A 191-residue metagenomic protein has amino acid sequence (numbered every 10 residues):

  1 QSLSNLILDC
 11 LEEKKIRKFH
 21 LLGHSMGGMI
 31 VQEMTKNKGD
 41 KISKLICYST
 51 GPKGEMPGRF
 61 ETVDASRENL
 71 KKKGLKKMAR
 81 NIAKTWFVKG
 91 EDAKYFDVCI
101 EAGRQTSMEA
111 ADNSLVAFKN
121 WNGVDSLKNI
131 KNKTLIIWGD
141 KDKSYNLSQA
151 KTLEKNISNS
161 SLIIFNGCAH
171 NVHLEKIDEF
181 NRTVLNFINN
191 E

Functional and structural regions predicted by a protein language model:
Q1-L22, R182: Active-site loop/oxyanion-hole signature of alpha/beta-hydrolase fold enzymes
G23, G27, V31: Gly/Ala-rich beta-loop-alpha elbow adjacent to hydrolase catalytic centers
Q32-N37, I42-K73, K77: Flexible "cap/lid" loop of the alpha/beta hydrolase fold
E55-E61, K72-K128: Conserved alpha/beta-hydrolase catalytic His-Asp/Glu region
I130, I136-W138, D142: Short beta-strand/loop motif that positions the catalytic acidic residue of the alpha/beta-hydrolase fold
K143-Q149: Conserved alpha/beta-hydrolase "acid-adjacent" motif
K151-S160: Active-site-adjacent alpha-helix of alpha/beta-hydrolase-fold enzymes
S160-E191: Catalytic active-site module of serine/aspartate enzymes centered on a nucleophile-bearing elbow/loop
